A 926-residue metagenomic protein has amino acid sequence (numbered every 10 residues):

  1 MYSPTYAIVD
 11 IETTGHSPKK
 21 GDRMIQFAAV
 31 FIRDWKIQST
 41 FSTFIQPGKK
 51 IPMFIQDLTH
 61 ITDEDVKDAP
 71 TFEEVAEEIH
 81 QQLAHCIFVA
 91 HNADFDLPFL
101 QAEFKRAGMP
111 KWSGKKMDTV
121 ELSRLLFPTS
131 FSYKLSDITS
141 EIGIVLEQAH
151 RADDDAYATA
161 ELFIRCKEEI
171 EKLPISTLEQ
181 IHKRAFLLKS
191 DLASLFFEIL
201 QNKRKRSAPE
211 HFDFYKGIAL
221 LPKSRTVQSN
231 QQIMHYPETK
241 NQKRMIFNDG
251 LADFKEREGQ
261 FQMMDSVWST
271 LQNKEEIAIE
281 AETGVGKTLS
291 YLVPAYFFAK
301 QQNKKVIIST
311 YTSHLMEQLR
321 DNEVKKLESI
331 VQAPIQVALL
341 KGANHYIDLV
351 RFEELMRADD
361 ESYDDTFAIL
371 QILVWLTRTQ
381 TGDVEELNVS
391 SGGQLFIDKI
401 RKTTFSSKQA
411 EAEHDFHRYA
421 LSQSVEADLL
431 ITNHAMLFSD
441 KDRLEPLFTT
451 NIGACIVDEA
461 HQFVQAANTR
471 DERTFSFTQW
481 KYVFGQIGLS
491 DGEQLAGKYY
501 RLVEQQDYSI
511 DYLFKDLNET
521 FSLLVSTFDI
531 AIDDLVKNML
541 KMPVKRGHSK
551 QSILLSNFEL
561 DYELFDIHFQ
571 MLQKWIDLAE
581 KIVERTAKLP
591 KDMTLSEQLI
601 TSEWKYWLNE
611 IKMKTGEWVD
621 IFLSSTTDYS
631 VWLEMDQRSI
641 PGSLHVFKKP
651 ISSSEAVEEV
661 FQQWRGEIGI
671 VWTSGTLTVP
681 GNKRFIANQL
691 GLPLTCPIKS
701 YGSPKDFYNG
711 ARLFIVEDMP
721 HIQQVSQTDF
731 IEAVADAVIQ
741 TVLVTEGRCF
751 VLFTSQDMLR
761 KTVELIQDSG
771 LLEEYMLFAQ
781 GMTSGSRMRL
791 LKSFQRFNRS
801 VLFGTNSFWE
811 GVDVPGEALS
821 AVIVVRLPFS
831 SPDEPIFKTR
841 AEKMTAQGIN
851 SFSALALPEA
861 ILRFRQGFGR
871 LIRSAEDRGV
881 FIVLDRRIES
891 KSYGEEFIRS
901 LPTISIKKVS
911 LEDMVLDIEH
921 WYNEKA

Functional and structural regions predicted by a protein language model:
M1, R165-Q242: Acidic two-metal-ion nuclease catalytic site recognized across multiple nuclease folds, prominently DnaQ/RNase D-T
Y2-K116, P128-L146, H150: Conserved non-catalytic scaffold segment of RNase H-like nuclease domains
S229-M234, R244, N248, E282 (+5 more regions): Conserved coupling segment at the C-terminus of the helicase ATP-binding
N230-A278: Conserved pre-motif I regulatory segment
R244, T310-A427, F837: A substrate-engagement module of RecA-like helicase motors
N273-P294: Walker A/P-loop
V716-T728, M782-D885: Conserved RecA-like P-loop NTPase helicase motor core
T754-G781: Conserved helicase motor "Helicase C" RecA-like lobe of SF1/SF2 P-loop NTPases
